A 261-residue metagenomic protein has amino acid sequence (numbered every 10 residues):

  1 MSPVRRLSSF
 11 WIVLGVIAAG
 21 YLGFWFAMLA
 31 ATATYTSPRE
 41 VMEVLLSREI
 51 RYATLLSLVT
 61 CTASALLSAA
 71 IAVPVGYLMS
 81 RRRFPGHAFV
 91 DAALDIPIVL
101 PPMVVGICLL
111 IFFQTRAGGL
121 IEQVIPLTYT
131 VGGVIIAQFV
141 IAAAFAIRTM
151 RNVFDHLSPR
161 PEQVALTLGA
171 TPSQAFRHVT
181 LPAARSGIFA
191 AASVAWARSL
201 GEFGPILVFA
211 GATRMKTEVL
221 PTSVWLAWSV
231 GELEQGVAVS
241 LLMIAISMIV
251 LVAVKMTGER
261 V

Functional and structural regions predicted by a protein language model:
S2-S37, R48-D155, V179, A183-G204 (+2 more regions): Membrane-water interface segments at the C-terminal ends of transmembrane alpha-helices in multi-pass inner-membrane
Y35, R39-V44, I206-G211: Helix-terminus/linker motif at the lipid-water interface of multi-pass membrane proteins
P85, T171-P172: Short coil/turn motifs that cap or connect alpha-helices
R160-P161: Active-site loop immediately N-terminal to the catalytic Tyr-X3-Lys motif of short-chain dehydrogenase/reductase
A165: The alpha-helix within a helix-turn-helix
L168-G169, P182: Glycine/proline-centered hinge or cleavage motifs at structural transition points of membrane proteins
Q174-F176: Core catalytic ATP-binding domain of two-component histidine kinases
P205-G231: Glycine-rich helix-loop "coupling/hinge" segments at transmembrane-helix boundaries in multipass transporters
